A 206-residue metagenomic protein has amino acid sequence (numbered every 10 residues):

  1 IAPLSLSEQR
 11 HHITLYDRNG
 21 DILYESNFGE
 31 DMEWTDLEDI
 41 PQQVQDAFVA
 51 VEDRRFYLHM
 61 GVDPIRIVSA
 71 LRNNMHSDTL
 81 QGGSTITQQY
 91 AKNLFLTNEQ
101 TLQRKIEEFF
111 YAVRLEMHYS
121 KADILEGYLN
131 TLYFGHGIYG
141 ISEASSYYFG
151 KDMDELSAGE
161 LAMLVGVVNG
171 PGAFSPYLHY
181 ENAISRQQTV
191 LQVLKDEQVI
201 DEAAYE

Functional and structural regions predicted by a protein language model:
I1-R18, L23: N-terminal type II signal-anchor transmembrane helix that functions as the membrane-insertion/stop-transfer segment
S7, N27, M60-I65, L102-K105: Short, glycine-/polar-rich solvent-exposed loops and beta-turns at beta-strand/coil boundaries
G20, D46-V49, T189, L194: Active-site SXXK
L23-Y24, D201: Generic structural signal for well-ordered beta-strand positions
E25-M32, N169-G172: Acidic/histidine-rich, surface-exposed loop or edge segments in extracytoplasmic proteins
F28-L37, V51, F109: N-terminal post-signal-peptidase region of extra-cytosolic proteins
D36-I86, S142: Flexible, acidic/glycine-enriched loop-and-adjacent beta/alpha segments that face the extracytoplasmic/periplasmic side
S77-E206: Non-catalytic, structured segments within soluble enzyme domains
